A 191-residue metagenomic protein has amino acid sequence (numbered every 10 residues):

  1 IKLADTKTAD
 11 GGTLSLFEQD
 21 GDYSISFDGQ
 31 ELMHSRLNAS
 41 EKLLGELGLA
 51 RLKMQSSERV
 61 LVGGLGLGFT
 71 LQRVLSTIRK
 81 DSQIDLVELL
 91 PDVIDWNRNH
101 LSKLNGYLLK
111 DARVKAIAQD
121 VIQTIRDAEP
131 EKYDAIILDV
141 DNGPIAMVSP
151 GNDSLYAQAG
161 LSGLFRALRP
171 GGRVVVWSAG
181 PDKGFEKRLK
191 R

Functional and structural regions predicted by a protein language model:
I1-S26: N-terminal auxiliary segments of SAM/dcSAM-dependent transferases
N38-P170, V176-A179, K187: The AdoMet/dcAdoMet-binding core of the Class I SAM-like
D182: A short, aromatic/hydrophobic, helix- or strand-capping loop or linear motif that either lines the entrance/gate
F185-R191: A SAM-dependent methyltransferase catalytic signature shared across enzymes that methylate proteins
